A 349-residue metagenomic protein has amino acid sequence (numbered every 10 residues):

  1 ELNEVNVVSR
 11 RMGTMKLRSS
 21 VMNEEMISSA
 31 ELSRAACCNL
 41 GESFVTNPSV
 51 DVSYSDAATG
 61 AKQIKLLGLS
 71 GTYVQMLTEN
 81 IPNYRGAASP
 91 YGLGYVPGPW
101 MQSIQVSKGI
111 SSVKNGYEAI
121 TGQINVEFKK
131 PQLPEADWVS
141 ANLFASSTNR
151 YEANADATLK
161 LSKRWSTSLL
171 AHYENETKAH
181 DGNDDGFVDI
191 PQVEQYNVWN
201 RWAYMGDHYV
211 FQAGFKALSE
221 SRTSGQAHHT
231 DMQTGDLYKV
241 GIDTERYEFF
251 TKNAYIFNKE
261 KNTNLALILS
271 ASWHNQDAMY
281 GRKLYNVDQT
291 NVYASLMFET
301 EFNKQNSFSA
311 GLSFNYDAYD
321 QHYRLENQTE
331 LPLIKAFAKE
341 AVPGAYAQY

Functional and structural regions predicted by a protein language model:
V5-A35, Q63: N-terminal periplasmic "start-of-domain" segments of outer-membrane beta-barrel proteins
E24, G41-P82: Extracytoplasmic beta-strand/coil segments of soluble accessory domains associated with Gram-negative outer-membrane
L40-S43, K62-K65, L77, G92-P97 (+4 more regions): N-terminal periplasmic accessory domains that precede and gate Gram-negative outer-membrane beta-barrel machines
Q63, I81-G109, V198: Short acidic/polar hinge/loop motifs at secondary-structure boundaries that mediate gating or recognition
Q75, S103-S107, Q123-K129, W138-S147 (+3 more regions): Predominantly transmembrane beta-strands of Gram-negative outer membrane beta-barrel pores used for transport
A141-A145, L169-N175, A213-A217, L267-W273 (+1 more regions): Transmembrane beta-barrel strands of outer-membrane/channel proteins
E176-N197, M205-L265, A271-Q289: Flexible loop and strand-edge segments within Gram-negative outer membrane beta-barrel domains
Y238-K259, L265, W273-Y349: Outer-membrane beta-barrel transmembrane domain signature of Gram-negative proteins, especially the mid-to-C-terminal
